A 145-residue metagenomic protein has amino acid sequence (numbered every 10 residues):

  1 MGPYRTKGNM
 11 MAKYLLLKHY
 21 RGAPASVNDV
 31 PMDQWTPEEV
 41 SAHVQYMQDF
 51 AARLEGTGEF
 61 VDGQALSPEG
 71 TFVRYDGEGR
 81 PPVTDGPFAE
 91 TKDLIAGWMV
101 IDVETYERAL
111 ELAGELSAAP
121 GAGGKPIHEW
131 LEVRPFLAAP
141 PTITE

Functional and structural regions predicted by a protein language model:
G2-E145: Conserved, structured core segments of small domains
